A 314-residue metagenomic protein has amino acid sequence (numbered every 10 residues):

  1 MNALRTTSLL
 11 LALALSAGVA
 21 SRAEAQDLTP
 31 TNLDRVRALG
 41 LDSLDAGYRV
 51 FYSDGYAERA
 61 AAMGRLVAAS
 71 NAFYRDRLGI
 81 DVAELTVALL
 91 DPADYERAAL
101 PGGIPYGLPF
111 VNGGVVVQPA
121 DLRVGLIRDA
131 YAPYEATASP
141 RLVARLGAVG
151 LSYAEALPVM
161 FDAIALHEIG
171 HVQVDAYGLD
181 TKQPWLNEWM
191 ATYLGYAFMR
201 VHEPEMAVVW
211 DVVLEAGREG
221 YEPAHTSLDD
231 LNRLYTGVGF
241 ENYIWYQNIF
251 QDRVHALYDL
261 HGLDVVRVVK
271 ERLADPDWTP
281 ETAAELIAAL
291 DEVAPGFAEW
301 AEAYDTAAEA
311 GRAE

Functional and structural regions predicted by a protein language model:
S8-G18: Bacterial N-terminal signal peptides
G40, A60, D94-P140: Catalytic zinc-binding patch centered on the HExxH motif and its immediate surroundings that defines zinc-dependent
L41-A60, Q173: Acidic/histidine-rich, surface-exposed loop or edge segments in extracytoplasmic proteins
G55-L90, Y95-P109: Zn2+-dependent metallopeptidase catalytic core
V143-I164, G178-Q183: Short pre-active-site segment immediately N-terminal to the catalytic Zn-binding motif
A163-A176, E188, T192, Y196: Active-site recognition of the HExxH zinc-binding catalytic motif
P184-Y221, V293: Post-HExxH zinc-binding segment in Zn-dependent metallohydrolases
A224-E314: Pan-zinc metallopeptidase signature
